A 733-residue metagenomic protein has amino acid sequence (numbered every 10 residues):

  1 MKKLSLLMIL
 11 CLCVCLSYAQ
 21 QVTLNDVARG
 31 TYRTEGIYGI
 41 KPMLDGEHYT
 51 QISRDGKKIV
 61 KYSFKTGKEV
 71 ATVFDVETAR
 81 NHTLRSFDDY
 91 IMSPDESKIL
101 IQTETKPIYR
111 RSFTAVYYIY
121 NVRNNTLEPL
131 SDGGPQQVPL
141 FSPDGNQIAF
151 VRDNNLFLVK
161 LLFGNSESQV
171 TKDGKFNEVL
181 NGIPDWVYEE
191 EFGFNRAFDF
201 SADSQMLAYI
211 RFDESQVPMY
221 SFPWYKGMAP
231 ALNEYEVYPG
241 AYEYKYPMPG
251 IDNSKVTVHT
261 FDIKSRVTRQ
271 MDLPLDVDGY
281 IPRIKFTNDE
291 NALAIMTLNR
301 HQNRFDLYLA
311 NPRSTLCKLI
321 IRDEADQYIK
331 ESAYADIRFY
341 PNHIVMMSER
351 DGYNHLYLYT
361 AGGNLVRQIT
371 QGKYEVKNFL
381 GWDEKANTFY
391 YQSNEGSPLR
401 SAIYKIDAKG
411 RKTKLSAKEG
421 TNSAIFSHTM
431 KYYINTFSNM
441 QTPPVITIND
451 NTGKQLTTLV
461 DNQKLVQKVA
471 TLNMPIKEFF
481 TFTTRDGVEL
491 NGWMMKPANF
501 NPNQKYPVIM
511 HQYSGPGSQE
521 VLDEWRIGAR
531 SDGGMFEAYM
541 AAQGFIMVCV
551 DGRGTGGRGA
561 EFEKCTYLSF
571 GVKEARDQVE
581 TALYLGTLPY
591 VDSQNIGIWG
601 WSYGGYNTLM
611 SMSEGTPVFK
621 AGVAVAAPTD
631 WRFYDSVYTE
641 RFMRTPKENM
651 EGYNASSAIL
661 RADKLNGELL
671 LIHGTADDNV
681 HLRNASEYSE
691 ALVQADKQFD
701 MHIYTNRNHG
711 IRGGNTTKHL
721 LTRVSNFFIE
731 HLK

Functional and structural regions predicted by a protein language model:
V27, E290, S423-K733: Serine-hydrolase catalytic core recognition
G30, G67-K68, E104-Y109, F113-V116 (+4 more regions): Predominantly five- to eight-bladed beta-propeller fold
E35-K41, L84-P94, I183-D203, R283-I284 (+2 more regions): Signature of short aromatic-glycine-proline-rich micro-motifs recurring in repeat-based ectodomains
I37-K41, E47-K61, A71, D88-D89 (+17 more regions): Non-catalytic accessory segments flanking enzyme active sites
T50-G56, S63, I91-D95, I99-R111 (+15 more regions): Beta-strand C-termini and the immediately following turn/loop, strongest in propeller blades
F64-G67, N121-N125, L161-G164, D262-R266 (+4 more regions): Short loop/turn segments that connect beta-strands within beta-propeller blades
K68-K106, P129-Q137, E324-Q327, K373: Blade-loop segments of beta-propeller domains
R111-L158, F163-A197: Asp-box/WD-like beta-propeller blade repeats and closely related beta-sheet repeat scaffolds
